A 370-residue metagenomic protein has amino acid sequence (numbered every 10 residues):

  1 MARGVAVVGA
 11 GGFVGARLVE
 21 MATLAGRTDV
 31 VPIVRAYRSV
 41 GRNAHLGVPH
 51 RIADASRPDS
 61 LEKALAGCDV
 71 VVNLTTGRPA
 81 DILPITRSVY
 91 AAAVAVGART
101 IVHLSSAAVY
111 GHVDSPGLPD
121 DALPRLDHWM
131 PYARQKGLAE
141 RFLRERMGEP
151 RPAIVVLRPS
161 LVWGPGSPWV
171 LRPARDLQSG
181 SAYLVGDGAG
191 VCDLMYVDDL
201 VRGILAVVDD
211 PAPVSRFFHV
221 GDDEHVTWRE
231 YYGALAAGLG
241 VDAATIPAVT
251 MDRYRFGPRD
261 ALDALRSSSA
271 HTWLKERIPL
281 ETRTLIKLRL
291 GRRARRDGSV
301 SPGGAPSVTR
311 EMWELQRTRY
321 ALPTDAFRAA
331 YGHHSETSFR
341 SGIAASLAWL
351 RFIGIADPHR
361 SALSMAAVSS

Functional and structural regions predicted by a protein language model:
V5-A25: N-terminal Rossmann NAD(P)H-binding glycine-rich loop of SDR-like oxidoreductase domains
P49-C68: Conserved Rossmann-fold cofactor-binding substructure of NAD(P)-dependent oxidoreductases
V70-L104: NAD(P)-cofactor binding segment of oxidoreductase domains
D114-V162, Y183-V185: Catalytic helix-loop patch of NAD(P)-dependent Rossmann-fold dehydrogenases
G137, P150-P152, W163-R172, V207-F218 (+1 more regions): Glycine/proline-rich active-site loop of Rossmann-fold NAD(P)-dependent oxidoreductases
E149-C192, V197, Y232-A236: NAD(P)-dependent short-chain dehydrogenase/reductase
G164, V185-G190, F218-H225, A236 (+2 more regions): Glycine-rich Rossmann NAD(P)(H)-binding loop
D210-E311, R360-S370: Mid/C-terminal beta-alpha module of Rossmann-like enzyme folds, strongest in SDR-family dehydrogenases/epimerases
